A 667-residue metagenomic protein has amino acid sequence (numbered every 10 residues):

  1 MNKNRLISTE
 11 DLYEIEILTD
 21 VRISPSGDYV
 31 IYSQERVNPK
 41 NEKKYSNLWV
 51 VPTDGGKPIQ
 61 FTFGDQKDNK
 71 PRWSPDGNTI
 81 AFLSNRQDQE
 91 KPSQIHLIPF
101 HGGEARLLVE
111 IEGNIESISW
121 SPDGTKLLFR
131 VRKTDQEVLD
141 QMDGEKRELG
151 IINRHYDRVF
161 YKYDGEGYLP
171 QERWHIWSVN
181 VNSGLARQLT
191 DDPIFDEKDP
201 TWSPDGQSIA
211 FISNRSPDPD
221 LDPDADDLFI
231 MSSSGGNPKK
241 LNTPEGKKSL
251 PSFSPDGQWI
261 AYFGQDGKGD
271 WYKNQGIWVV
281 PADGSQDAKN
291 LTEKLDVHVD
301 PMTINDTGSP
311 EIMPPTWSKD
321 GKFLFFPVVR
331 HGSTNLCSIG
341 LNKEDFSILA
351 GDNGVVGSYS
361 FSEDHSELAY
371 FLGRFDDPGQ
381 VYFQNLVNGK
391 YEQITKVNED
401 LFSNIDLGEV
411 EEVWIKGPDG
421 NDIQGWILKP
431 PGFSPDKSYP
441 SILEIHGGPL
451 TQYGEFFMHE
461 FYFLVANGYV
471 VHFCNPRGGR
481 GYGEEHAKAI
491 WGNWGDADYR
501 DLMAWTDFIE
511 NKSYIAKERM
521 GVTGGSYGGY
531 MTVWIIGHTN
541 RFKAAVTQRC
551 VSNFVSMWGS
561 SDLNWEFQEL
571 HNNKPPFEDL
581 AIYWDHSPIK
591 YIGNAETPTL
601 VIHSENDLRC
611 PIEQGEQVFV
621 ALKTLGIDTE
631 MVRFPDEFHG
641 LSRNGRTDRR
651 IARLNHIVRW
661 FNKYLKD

Functional and structural regions predicted by a protein language model:
M1-E16, A186-L189: A short helix->beta-strand "capping" segment at the edge of beta-propeller domains
E10-S46: Beta-strand-rich domains and repeat architectures in extracellular enzymes and scaffolds, especially beta-propellers
I15-V30, D65-L83, A105, E110-L127 (+11 more regions): Conserved beta-propeller blade repeats
K40-Y45, Q87-S93, G167-E172, P219-D226 (+3 more regions): Short, solvent-exposed loop/turn segments at conserved positions within beta-propeller repeat blades
Y45-S46, R132-V179, D224-D226, Q275-L295 (+3 more regions): Predominantly five- to eight-bladed beta-propeller fold
P52-G56, P99-G103, N180-G184, S232-G236 (+3 more regions): Short loop/turn segments that connect beta-strands within beta-propeller blades
S216-P217, V297, V397-E518, G525 (+2 more regions): Cap/lid segment of the alpha/beta-hydrolase catalytic domain
F473-D667: Active-site-proximal cap/loop segments of hydrolase catalytic domains
